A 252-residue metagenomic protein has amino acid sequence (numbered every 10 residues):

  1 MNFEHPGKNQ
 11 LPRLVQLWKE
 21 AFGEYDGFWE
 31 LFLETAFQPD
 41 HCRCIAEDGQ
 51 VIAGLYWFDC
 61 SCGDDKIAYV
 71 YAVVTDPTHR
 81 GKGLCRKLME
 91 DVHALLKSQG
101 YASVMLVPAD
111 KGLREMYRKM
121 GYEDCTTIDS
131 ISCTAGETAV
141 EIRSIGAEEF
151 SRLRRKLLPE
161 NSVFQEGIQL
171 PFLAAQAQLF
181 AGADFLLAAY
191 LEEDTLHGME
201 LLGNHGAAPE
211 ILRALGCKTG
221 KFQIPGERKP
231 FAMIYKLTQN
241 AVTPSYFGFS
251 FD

Functional and structural regions predicted by a protein language model:
N9, R13, K111-G112, G206: Short alpha-helical
L11, Q16-C62, R154-L179: Active-site rim helix/loop that mediates acceptor-substrate recognition in acyltransferases
C44, Q50-C60, K66-V74, M105 (+2 more regions): Conserved beta-strand in the GNAT
H79-D91, G206-L212: Conserved acetyl-CoA pyrophosphate-binding loop and the N-cap/start of the following alpha-helix in GNAT-like
L96-A109, C217-G226: Conserved GNAT acetyl-CoA-binding A-motif
R118-T138, G198-D252: Active-site/acyl-donor-binding loops of N-acyltransferases
E123-H205: Amide-forming acyltransferase catalytic core, primarily the GNAT-like/NAT-type and related acyltransferase folds
